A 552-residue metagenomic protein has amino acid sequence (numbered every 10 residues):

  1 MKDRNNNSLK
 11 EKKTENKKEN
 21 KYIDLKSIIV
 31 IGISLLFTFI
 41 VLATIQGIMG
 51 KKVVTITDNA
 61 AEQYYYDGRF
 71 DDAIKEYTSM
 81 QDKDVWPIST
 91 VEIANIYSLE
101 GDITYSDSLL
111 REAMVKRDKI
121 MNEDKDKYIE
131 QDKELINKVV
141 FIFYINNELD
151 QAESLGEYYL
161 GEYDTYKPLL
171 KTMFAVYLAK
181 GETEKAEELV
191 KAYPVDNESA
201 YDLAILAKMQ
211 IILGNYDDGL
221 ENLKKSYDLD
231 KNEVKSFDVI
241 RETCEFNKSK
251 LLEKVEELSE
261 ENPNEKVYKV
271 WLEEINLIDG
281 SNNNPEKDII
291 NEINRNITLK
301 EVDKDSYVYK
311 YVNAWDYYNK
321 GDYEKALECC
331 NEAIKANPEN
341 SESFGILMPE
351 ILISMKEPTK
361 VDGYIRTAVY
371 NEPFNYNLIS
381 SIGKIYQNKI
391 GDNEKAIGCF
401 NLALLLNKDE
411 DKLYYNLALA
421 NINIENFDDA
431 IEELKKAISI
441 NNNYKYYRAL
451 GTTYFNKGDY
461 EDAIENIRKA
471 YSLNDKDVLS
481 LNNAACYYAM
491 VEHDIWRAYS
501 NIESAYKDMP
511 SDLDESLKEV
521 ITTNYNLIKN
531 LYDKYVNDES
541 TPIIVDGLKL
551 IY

Functional and structural regions predicted by a protein language model:
T55, I88, E130, E134 (+11 more regions): Start-of-helix register in tetratricopeptide repeats
E62, N95, F141, A175 (+10 more regions): Residue-level recognition of tetratricopeptide repeat
Y66, L99, I145, A179 (+11 more regions): Register position in tetratricopeptide repeats
Y77, L110, G156, V190 (+9 more regions): Hydrophobic/aromatic packing residues within the alpha-helices of TPR/SEL1-like helical repeat arrays
D82-K83, K116, I120, E162 (+11 more regions): Structural marker of alpha-solenoid helical repeat scaffolds
E92, K138, T172, I205 (+10 more regions): Canonical tetratricopeptide repeat
P263, W271, I275-I278, K287-T298 (+2 more regions): Terminal, low-structured helical/coil segments at or just beyond the last alpha-helical repeat
